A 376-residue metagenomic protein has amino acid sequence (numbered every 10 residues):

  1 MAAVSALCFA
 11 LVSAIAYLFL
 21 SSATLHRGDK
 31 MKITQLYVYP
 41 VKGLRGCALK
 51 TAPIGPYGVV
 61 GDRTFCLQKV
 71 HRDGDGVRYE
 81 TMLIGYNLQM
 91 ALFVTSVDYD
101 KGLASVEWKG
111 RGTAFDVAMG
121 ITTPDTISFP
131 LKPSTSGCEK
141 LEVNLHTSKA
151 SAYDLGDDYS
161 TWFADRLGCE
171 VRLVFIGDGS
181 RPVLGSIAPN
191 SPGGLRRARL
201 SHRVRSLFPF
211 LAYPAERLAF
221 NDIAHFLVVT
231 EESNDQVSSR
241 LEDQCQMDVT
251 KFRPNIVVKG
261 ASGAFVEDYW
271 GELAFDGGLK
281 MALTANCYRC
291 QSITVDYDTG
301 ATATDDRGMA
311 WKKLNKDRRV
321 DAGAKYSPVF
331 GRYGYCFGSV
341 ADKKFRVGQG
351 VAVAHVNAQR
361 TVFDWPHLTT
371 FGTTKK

Functional and structural regions predicted by a protein language model:
M1-K376: Metal-cofactor-dependent catalytic cores
